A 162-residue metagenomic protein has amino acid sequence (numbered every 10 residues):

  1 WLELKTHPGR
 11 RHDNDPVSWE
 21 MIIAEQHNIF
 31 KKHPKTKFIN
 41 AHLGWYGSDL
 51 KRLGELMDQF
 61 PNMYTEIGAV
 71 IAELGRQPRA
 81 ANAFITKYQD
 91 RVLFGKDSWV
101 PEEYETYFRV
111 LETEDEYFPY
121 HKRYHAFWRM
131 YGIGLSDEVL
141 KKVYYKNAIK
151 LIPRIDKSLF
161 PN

Functional and structural regions predicted by a protein language model:
W1-R11: Acidic, His- and aromatic-enriched active-site or binding-groove loops in soluble protein domains that engage sugars
R10-N14, S18-N28, H33-N162: H/E-rich (His + Asp/Glu) clusters that bind or coordinate divalent metals
